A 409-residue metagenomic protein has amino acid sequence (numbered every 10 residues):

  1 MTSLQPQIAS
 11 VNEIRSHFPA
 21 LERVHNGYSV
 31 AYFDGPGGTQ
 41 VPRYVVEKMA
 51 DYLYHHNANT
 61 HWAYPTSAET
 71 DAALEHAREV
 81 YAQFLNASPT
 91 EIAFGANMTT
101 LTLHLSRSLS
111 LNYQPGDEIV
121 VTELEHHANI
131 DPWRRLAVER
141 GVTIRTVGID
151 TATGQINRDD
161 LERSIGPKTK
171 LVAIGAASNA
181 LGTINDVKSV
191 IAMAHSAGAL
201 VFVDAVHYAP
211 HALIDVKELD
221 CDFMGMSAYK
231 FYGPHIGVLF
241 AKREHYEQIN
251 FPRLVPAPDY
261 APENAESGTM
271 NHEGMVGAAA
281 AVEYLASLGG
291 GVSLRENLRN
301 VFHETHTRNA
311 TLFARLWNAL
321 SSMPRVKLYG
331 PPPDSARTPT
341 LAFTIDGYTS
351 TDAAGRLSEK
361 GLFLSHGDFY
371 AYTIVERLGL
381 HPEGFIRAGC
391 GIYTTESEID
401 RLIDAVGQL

Functional and structural regions predicted by a protein language model:
M1-L409: Pyridoxal 5′-phosphate
